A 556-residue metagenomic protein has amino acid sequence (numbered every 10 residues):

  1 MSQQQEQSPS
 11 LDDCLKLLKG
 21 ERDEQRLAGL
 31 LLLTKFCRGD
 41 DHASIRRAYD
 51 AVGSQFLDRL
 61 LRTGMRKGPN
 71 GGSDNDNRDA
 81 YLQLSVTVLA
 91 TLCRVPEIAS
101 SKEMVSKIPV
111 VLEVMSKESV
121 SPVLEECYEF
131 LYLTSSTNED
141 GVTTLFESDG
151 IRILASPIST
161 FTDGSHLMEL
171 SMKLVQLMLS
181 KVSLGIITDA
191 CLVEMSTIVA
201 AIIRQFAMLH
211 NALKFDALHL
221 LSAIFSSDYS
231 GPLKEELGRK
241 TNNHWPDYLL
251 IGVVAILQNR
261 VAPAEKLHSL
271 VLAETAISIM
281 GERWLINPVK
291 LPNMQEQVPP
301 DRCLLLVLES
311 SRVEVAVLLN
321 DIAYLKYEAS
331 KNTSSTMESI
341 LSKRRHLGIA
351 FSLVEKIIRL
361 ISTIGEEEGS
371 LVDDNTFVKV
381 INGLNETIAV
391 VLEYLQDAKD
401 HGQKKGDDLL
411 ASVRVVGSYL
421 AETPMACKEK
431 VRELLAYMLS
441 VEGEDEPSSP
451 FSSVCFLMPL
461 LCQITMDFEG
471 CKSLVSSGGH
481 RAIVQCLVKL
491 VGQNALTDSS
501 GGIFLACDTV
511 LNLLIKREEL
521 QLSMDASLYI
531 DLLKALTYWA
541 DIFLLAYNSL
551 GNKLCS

Functional and structural regions predicted by a protein language model:
M1-S156, T160-V199, F206-H219, S226-D247 (+12 more regions): Elongated alpha-helical scaffolds that mediate protein-protein interactions in large eukaryotic proteins, primarily
S85-T87, C127-E129, L347-V354, S412 (+2 more regions): Well-ordered alpha-helical segments within folded domains of soluble proteins
A201, G252-V253: Blade-edge beta-strand/turn elements of extracellular beta-propeller and related beta-sheet repeat scaffolds
G252, R260-H268, L272-A276: Leucine-rich repeat domain C-terminal region
I279-H401: Alpha-helical repeat/alpha-solenoid scaffolds of the HEAT/ARM/MIF4G superfamily and closely related elongated all-alpha
L410-V413, T423: Eukaryotic acidic, serine/threonine-rich low-complexity intrinsically disordered regions
